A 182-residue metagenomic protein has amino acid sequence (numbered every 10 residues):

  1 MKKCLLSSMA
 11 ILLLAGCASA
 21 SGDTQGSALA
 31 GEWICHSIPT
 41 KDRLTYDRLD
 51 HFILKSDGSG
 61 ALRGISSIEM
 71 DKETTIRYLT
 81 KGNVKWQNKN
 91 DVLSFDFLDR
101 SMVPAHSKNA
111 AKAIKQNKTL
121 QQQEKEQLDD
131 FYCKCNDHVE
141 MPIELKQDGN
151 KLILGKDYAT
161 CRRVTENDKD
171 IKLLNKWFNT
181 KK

Functional and structural regions predicted by a protein language model:
C4-L14: Sec-dependent N-terminal signal peptides
C17-K89, S94-K182: Lipid interaction determinants
